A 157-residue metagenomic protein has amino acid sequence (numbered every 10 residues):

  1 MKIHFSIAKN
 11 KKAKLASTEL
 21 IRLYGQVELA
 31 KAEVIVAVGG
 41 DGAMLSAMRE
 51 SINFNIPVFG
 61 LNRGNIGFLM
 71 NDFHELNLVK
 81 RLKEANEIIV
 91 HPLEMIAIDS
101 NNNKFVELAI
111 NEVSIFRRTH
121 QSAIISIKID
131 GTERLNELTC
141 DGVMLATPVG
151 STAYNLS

Functional and structural regions predicted by a protein language model:
M1-V34, V38, S46-N53, F73-I89 (+1 more regions): ATP/NTP phosphate-donor binding region
I7-A8, V38-D41, R63, V149: Glycine-rich beta-strand-to-loop/alpha-helix junction loops that act as flexible
K11, A43, I66: Surface-exposed, flexible loop/turn segments at secondary-structure boundaries
V36, N62, V113: A residue-level signal for conserved active-site and pocket-lining positions in enzyme catalytic cores
G42-A47, T152-L156: Short glycine/serine/threonine-rich phosphate/pyrophosphate-binding segments that cradle anionic phosphate groups
R49-R63: A short, gly/pro- and small-residue-rich
V58-G60, G67, D141-S157: Active-site beta-strand/loop microenvironment that shapes enzyme catalytic pockets
I66-G142: Catalytic core of DAGKc-family lipid kinases
